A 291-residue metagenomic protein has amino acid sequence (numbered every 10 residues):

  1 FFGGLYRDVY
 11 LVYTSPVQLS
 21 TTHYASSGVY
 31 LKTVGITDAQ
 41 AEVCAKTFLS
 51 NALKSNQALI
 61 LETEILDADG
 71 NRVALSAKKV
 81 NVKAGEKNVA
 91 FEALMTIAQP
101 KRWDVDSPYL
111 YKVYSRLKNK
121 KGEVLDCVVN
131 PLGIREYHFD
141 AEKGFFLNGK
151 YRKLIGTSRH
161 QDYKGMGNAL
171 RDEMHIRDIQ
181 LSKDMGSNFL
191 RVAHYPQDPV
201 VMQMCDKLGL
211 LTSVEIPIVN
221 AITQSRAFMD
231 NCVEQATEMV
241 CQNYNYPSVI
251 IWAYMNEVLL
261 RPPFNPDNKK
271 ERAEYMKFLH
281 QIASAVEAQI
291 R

Functional and structural regions predicted by a protein language model:
F1-V192, D198-P199, M204, G209 (+5 more regions): Secreted/periplasmic carbohydrate-active enzymes, especially glycoside hydrolases
P196-Q197, V219: Conserved beta-strand edge residues that scaffold enzyme active sites
V200, I222-Q224: Short secondary-structure boundary/hinge segments and terminal tails
K207, Q224-R291: Active-site neighborhood of glycoside hydrolase catalytic domains
T212-V214: Hydrophobic residues in well-ordered beta-strands that form the structural core
I216-I222: Short, acidic/turn-prone active-site loops that include or flank metal/cofactor- and phosphate-binding residues
